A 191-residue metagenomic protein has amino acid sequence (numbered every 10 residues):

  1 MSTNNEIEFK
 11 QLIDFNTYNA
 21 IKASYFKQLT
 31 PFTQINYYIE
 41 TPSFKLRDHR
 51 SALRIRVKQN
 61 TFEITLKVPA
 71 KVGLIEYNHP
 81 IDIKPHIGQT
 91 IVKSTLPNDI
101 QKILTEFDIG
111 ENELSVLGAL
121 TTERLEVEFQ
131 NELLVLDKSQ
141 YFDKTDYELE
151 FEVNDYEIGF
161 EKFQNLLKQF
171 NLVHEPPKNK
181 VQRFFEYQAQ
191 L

Functional and structural regions predicted by a protein language model:
M1-L191: Phosphate-end processing signature that detects enzymes handling 5′-triphosphorylated RNA and polyphosphate
